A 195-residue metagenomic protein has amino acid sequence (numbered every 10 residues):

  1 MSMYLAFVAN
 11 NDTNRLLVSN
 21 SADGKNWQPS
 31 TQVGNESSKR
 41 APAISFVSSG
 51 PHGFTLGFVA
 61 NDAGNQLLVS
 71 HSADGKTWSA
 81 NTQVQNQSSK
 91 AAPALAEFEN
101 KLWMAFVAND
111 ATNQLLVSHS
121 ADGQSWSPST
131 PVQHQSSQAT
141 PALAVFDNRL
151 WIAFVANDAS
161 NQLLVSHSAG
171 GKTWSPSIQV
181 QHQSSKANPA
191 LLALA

Functional and structural regions predicted by a protein language model:
M1-A195: Extracellular, repeat-based ectodomains that mediate carbohydrate processing or recognition
